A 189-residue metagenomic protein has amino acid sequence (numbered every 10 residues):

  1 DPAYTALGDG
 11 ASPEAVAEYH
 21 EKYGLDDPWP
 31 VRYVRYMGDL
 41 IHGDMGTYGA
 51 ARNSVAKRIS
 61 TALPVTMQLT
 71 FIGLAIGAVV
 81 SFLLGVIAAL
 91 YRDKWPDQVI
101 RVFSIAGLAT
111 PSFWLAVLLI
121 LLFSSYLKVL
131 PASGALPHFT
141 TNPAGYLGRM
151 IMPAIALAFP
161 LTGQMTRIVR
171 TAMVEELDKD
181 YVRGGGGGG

Functional and structural regions predicted by a protein language model:
D1-P28, A56, S60, A78 (+4 more regions): N-terminal signal-anchor/first transmembrane alpha helix
D1-V34, Y48, N53, L127-Y146: Hydrophobic alpha-helical transmembrane segments of membrane transport/permease proteins and related membrane-embedded
G24-L25, G38, H42, S124 (+3 more regions): Residues at helix-coil transition
D26-F82: An internal, D/E-rich "acidic patch" concept
R35, V86, V117-L121: Transmembrane alpha-helix boundary and packing residues in multipass membrane permease domains and related
R52, V102-R167: Membrane-water interface segments at transmembrane-helix boundaries in multipass membrane proteins
K57-P96, S112, T140-G189: Alpha-helical transmembrane segments of integral membrane proteins, especially multi-pass inner/plasma-membrane
